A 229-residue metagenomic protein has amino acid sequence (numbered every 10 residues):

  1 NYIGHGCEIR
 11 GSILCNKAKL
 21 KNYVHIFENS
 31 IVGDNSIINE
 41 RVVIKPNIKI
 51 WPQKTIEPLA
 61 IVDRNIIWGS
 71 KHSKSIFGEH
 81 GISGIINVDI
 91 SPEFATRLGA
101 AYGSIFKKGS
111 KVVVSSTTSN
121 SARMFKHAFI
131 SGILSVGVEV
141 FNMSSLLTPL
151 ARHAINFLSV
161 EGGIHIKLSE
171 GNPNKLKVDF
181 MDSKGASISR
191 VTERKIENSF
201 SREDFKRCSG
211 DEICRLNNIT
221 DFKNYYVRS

Functional and structural regions predicted by a protein language model:
N1-W68: Structural signal for interior beta-strand "rungs" in well-ordered beta-sheet cores of soluble enzyme domains
Y2, K49, T55, V113 (+2 more regions): Structured core elements
L14, N87, D179-S183: Short beta-strand-to-turn element immediately C-terminal to the catalytic PLP-Schiff-base lysine in fold type I
I61, A100-K108, L134, V138 (+1 more regions): Generic secondary-structure signature for well-ordered alpha-helical cores
K71-F129, S135, R215-S229: An N-terminal, well-structured beta->alpha segment
E79-G81, S116-T117, I166-S169, S183-K184 (+2 more regions): Fold-independent oxyanion-binding glycine-rich loops and adjacent beta-strand/coil segments at enzyme active sites
E93, R97, N174-S229: Gly/Ser/Thr-enriched, mixed-charge loops and adjacent short helices that form phosphate/oxyanion-binding elements
K111-L176: N-terminal small/polar loop signature for handling phosphorylated ligands or for N-terminal nucleophile
